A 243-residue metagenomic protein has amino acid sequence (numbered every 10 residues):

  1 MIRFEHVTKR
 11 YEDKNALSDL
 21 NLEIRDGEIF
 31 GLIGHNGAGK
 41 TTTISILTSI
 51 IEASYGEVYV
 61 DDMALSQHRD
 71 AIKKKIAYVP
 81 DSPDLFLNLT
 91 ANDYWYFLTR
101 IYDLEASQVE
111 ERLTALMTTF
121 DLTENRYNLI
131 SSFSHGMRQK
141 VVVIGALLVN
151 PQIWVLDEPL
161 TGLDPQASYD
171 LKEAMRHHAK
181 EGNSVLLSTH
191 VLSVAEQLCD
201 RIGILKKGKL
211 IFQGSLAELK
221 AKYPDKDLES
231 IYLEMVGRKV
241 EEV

Functional and structural regions predicted by a protein language model:
H35-G39: Walker A (P-loop) phosphate-binding loop of ABC-type ATPase nucleotide-binding domains
G56-Q67, A71-I72, I76: Conserved ABC transporter NBD signature motif
Y96, R100, S107-N125: Conserved ABC ATPase "signature" region
W154-E158: Catalytic Walker B motif of ABC-type/P-loop ATPase nucleotide-binding domains
Q213-G214: ABC ATPase "signature
